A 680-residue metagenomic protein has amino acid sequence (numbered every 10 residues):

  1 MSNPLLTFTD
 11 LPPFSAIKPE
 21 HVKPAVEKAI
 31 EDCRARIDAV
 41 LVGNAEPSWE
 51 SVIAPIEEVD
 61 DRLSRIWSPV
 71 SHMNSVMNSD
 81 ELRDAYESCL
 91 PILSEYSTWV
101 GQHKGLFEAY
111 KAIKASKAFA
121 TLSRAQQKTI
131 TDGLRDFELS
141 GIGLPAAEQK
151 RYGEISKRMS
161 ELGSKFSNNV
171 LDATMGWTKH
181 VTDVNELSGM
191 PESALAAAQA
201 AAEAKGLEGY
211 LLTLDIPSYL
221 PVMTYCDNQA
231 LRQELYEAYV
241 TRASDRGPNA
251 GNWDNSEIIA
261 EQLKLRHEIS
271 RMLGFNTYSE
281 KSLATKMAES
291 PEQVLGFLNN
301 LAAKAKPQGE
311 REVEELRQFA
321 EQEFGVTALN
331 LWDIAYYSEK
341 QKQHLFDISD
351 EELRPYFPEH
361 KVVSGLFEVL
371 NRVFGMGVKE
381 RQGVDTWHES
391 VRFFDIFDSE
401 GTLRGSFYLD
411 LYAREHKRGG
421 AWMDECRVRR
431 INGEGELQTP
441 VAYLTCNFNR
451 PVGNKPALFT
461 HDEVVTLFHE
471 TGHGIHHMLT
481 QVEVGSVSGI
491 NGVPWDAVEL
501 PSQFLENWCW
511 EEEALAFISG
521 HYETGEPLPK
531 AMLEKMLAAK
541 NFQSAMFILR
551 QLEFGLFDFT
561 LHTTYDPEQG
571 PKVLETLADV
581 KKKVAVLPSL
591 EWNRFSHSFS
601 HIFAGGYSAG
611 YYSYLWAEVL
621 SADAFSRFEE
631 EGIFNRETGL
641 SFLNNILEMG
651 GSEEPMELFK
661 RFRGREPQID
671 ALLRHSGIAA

Functional and structural regions predicted by a protein language model:
M1-H21, K28, A197, G209-L211 (+11 more regions): C-terminal, non-catalytic "cap/extension" segments appended to globular domains
M1-K28, C33, S75, L82-E289 (+4 more regions): His/Asp/Glu-rich acidic catalytic environments and adjacent acidic regulatory segments
F14-V26, S48-I53, G251-N255, V294-L301 (+2 more regions): Membrane-entry segments of alpha-helical transmembrane domains in multi-pass membrane proteins
I30-T121, Q551-L561, Y565-K582, S589 (+2 more regions): C-terminal non-catalytic alpha-helical accessory regions
A125, T129-T131, R158-E161, N168 (+11 more regions): Active-site-proximal, well-structured secondary-structure segments within enzyme catalytic domains
P191, T224, L231, E351-P358 (+1 more regions): Short histidine-centered catalytic/ligand-binding loop motif
P221-V222, S290-P291, P451-P456, G485: Short small-residue beta-strand/loop micro-motif enriched in glycine and branched aliphatics
N449-F468: Short pre-active-site segment immediately N-terminal to the catalytic Zn-binding motif
